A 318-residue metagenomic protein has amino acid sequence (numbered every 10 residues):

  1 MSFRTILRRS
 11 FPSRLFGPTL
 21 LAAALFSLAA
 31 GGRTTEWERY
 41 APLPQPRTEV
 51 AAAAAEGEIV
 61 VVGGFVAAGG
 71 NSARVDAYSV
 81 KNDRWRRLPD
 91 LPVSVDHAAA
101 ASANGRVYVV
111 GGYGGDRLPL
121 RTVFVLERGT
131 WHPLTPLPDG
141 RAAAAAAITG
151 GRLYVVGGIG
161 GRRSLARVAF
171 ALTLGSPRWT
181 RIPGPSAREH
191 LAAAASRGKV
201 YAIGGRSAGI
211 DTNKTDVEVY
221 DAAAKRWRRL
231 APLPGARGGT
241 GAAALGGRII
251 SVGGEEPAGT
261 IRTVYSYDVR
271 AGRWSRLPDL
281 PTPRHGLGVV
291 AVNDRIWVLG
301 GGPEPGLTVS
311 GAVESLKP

Functional and structural regions predicted by a protein language model:
M1-P12: N-terminal secretory signal peptides that target proteins for export/translocation
S2-F3, F16, G31-G32: Low-complexity intrinsically disordered segments
G17-S27: Bacterial N-terminal signal peptides
A30-P318: Kelch-like beta-propeller repeat domains
